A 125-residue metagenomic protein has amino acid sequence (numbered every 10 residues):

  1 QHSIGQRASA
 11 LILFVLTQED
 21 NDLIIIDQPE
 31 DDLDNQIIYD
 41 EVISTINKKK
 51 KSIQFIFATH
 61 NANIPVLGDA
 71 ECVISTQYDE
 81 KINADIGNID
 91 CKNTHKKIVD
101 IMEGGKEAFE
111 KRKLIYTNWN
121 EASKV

Functional and structural regions predicted by a protein language model:
I4-I26: GG-anchored amphipathic helix commonly corresponding to the ABC/SMC/Rad50 NBD signature/C-loop
S9-L11, D27, D40, A58-T59: Sparse, context-dependent recognition of short Cys/His-centered cofactor- or disulfide-binding micro-motifs
I26-E30, D34: Walker B catalytic motif
N35-Y39: Short alpha-helix of the ABC ATPase nucleotide-binding domain corresponding to the H-loop/switch region
D40-V125: C-terminal lobe/lid and adjacent interdomain/linker elements of RecA-like ASCE P-loop ATPase modules
